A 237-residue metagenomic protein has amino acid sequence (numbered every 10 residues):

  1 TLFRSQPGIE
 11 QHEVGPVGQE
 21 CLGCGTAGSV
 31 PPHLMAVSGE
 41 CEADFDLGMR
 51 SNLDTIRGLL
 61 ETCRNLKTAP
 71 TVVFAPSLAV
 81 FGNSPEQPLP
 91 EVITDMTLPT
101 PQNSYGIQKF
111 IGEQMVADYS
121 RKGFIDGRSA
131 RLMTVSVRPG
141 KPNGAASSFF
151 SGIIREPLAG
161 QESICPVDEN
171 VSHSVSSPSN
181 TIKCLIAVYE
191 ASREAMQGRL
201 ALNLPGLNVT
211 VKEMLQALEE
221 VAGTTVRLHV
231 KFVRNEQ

Functional and structural regions predicted by a protein language model:
T1-L2, V211: Short, small-residue-biased leader/transition segments that mark boundaries at the very start of proteins
F3-A27: N-terminal Rossmann/SDR dinucleotide-binding element
G23-S51: NAD(P)H-binding glycine-rich loop region in Rossmannoid oxidoreductase-like domains and their noncatalytic homologs
P31, R57-Q102: Conserved Rossmann-fold NAD(P)-dependent oxidoreductase catalytic core, especially the SDR/UDP-sugar
D46, R50-R57, P70, M96 (+1 more regions): Conserved internal alpha-helix in NAD(P)-dependent oxidoreductase domains
S104, Q108: Active-site helix of classical SDR
A117-S172, P178: NAD(P)-dependent short-chain dehydrogenase/reductase
P157, P166, C184-E236: Mid/C-terminal beta-alpha module of Rossmann-like enzyme folds, strongest in SDR-family dehydrogenases/epimerases
